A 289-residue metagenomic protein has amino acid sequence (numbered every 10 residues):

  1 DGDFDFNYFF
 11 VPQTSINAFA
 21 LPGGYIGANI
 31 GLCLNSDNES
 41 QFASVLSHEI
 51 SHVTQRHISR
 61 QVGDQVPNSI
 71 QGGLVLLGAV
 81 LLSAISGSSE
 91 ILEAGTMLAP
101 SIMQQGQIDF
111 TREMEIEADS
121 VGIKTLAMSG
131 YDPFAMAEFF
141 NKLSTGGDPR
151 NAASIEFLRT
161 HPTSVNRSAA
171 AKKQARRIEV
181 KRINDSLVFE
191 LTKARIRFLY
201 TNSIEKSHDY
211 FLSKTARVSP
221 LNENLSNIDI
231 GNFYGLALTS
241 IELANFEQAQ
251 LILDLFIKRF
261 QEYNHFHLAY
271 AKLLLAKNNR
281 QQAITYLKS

Functional and structural regions predicted by a protein language model:
F4, V62-G73, I91-G95, G130-F140: Acidic/histidine metal-binding catalytic segments
Y8, Q104-K288: Extracytoplasmic and endomembrane cell-envelope/extracellular-matrix remodeling and assembly machinery
F10-G24: Catalytic zinc-binding patch centered on the HExxH motif and its immediate surroundings that defines zinc-dependent
G27-S44: Short pre-active-site segment immediately N-terminal to the catalytic Zn-binding motif
A28, S44-H52, R56, A118: Active-site recognition of the HExxH zinc-binding catalytic motif
S40, I50-P67: Catalytic Zn2+-binding segment of zinc metalloproteases
I70-S86, A94-G106: Membrane-active amphipathic alpha-helices enriched in small hydrophobic residues
